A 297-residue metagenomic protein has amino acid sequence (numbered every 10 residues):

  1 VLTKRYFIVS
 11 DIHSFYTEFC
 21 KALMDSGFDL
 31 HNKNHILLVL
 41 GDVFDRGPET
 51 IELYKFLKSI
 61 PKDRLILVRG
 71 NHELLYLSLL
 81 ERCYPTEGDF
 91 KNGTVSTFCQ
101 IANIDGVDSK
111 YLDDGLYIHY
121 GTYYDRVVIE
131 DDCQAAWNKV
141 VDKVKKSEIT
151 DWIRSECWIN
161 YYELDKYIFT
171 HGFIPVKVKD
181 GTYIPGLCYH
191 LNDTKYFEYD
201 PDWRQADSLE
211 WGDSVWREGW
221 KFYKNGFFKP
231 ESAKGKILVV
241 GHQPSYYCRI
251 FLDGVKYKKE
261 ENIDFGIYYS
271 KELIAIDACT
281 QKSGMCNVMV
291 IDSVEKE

Functional and structural regions predicted by a protein language model:
V1-F56, I60: N-terminal active-site segment of His-dependent metallophosphoesterases
V9-S10, L38-G41, I66-N71, F169-T170 (+2 more regions): Active-site neighborhood of phospho(di)ester-bond hydrolases with catalytic His/Asp-centered motifs
H13-T17, D45-G47, E73-L77, F228-P230 (+2 more regions): Active-site environment of divalent metal-dependent phosphoester hydrolases
L30-N32, S59-I60, K229-A233, F251-V255 (+2 more regions): Short, conserved loop/helix-junction motifs that constitute active-site signature segments in enzyme catalytic cores
K33, I159-Y161, F169, V240 (+2 more regions): Conserved hydrophobic/aromatic beta-strand scaffold that supports enzyme active sites
G47-Y54, K58-N160, Y183-Y189, T194 (+1 more regions): Active-site neighborhood of divalent metal-dependent phosphoester bond hydrolases
A135-P175, D180-Y247: His/acidic metal-ligating clusters that form di-metal
F251-D253, E261-E297: Binuclear metal-dependent phosphoesterase catalytic core
